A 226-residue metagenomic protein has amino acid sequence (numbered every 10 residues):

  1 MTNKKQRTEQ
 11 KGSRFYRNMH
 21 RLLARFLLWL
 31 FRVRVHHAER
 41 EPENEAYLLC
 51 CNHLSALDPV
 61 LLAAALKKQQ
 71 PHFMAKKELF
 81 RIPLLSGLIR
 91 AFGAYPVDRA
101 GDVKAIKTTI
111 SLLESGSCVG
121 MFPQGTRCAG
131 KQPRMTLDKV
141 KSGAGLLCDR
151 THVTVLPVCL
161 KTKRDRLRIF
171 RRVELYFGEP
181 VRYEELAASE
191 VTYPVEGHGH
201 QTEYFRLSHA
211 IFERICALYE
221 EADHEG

Functional and structural regions predicted by a protein language model:
T2-F15, I106-G226: Non-catalytic C-terminal accessory region of glycerolipid acyltransferases and related lyso-lipid remodeling enzymes
E9-L30, R81-A91, L167-F170: Alpha-helical membrane-targeting segments
Y16, L22-H53: Helix-to-loop junction immediately C-terminal to a conserved catalytic motif
L23, A91-P96, A129-Q132: Short, basic, glycine/proline-bearing loop/turn elements
F26-L28, L66, I89, L112 (+1 more regions): A generic structural signal for well-ordered alpha-helical segments
L28-H36, A100-V103, V158-C159: Short gly/ser/thr-rich secondary-structure transition/capping motifs
V33-A38, P59-V60, A105-K107, S142 (+1 more regions): A generic local structural motif
E41-G101: Catalytic core of membrane glycerolipid acyltransferases/transacylases, capturing the structured, soluble-facing
